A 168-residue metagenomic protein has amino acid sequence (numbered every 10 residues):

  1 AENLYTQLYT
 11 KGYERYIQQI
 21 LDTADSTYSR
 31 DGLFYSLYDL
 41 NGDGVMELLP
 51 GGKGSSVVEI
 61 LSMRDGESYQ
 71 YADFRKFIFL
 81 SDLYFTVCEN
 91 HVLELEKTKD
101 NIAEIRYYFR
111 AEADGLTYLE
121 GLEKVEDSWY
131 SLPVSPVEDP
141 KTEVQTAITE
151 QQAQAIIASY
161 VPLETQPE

Functional and structural regions predicted by a protein language model:
A1-N3, C88-E168: Acidic, small-residue rich beta-repeat scaffolds with periodic aromatic anchors
A1-Y38, A153, S159, T165-E168: Terminal domain-start segments
G32-L33, F77-V87: Repeated scaffold domains used in trafficking and secretory/extracellular systems, primarily beta-propellers
N41-G42, G52-G54, D65, R75: A mature extracytoplasmic/lumenal domain signature
N41-G52, V87-L95: Acidic/hydrophobic-patterned starts of short beta strands in beta-sheet-rich repeat architectures
V45, S55-V58, F79-S81, K99-R106: Short, surface-exposed coil-to-beta transition loops
V57-A72, F109-A111: Beta-propeller blade repeat segments, especially FG-GAP/WD-type strand-to-loop junctions in 6- to 7-bladed propeller
Q70-R75, Y118-L122: Beta-propeller fold detector
